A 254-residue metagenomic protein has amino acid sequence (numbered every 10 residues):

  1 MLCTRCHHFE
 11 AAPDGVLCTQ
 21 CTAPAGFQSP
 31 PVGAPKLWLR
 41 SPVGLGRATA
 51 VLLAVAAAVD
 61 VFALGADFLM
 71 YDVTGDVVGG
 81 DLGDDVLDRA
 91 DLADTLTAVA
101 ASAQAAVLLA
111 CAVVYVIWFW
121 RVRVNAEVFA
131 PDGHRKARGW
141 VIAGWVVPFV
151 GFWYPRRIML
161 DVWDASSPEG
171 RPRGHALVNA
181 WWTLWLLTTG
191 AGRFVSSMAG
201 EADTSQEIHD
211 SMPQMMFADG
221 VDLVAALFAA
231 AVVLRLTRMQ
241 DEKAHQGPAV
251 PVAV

Functional and structural regions predicted by a protein language model:
L2-D94, V114-I142, F152-A191, V195-I208 (+1 more regions): Membrane-interface extramembranous regions at the lipid-water interface
T49, V107-A110, S211: N-terminal hydrophobic alpha-helix used for membrane targeting or insertion
D88-L108: Interfacial helix-start motif at the membrane-water boundary
A101-V107, C111, G144, A218-V221 (+1 more regions): Alpha-helical transmembrane segments of integral membrane proteins, emphasizing hydrophobic/aromatic residues
V146-F149: All-alpha RGS (Regulator of G-protein Signaling) helical domain and cognate RGS-like helical scaffolds
G174-H175, H209-D222: Individual transmembrane alpha-helices with interfacial aromatic-anchor signatures
